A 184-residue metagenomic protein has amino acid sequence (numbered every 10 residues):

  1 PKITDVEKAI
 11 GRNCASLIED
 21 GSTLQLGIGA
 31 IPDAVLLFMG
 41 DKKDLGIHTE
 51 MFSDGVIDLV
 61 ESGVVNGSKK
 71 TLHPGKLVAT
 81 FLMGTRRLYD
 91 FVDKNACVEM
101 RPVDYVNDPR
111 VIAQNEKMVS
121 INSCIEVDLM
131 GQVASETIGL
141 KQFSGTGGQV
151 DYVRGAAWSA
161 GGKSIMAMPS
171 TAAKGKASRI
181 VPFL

Functional and structural regions predicted by a protein language model:
P1-L184: Conserved phosphate- and dinucleotide-binding cores of soluble alpha/beta proteins, encompassing both enzyme active
